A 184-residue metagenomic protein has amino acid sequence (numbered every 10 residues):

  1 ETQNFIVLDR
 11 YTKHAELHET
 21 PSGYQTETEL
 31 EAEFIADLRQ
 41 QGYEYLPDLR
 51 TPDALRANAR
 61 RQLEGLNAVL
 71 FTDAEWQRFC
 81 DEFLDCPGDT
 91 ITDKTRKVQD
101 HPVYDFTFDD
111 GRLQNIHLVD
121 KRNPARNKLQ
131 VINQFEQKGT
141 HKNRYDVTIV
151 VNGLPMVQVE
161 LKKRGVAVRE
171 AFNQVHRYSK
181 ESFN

Functional and structural regions predicted by a protein language model:
E1-N184: An alpha-helical interface "stripe"
